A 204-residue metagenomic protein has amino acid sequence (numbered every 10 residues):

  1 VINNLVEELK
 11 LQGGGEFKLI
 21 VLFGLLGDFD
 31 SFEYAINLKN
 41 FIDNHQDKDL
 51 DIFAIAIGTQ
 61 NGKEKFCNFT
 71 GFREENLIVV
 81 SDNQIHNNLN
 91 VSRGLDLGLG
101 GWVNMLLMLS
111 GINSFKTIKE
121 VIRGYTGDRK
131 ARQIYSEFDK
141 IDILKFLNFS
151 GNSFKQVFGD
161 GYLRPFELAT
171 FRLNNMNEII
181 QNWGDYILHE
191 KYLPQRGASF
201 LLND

Functional and structural regions predicted by a protein language model:
V1-G14, G101: N-terminal leader/targeting and pre-domain segments
N3, E75-S81: Short acidic-hydrophobic, aromatic-tinged amphipathic segments that line or gate anion-handling sites
E8-H45, L50-I52: Short active-site neighborhood of thiol/selenol oxidoreductases, capturing the structured segment around
L9-K10, C67-N68, H189-E190: Beta-strand elements of modular eukaryotic interaction domains
F23, A56, N203: Short beta-strand/turn micro-motifs composed of small residues that flank or help shape donor/cofactor-binding pockets
E33-G71, N83-I85: Structural microenvironment flanking redox-active thiols in thiol-disulfide oxidoreductases
F72-R73, L193: Acceptor-substrate binding/catalytic loop of class I
V80-D204: Thiol/selenol-based redox catalytic cores and closely related redox-interacting motifs
